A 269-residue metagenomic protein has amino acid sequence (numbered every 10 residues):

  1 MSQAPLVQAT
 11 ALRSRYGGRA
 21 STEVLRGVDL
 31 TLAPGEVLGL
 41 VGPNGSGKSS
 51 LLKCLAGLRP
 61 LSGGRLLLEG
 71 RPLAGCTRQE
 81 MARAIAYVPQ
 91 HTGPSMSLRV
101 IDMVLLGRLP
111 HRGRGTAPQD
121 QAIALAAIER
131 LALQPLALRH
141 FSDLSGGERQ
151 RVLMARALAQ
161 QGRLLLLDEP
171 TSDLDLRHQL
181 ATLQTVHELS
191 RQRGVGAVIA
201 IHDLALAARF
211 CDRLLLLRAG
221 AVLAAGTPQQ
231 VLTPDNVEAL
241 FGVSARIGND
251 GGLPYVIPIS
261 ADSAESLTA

Functional and structural regions predicted by a protein language model:
V41-P43: The feature captures the beta-strand-to-loop junction immediately N-terminal to the Walker
A56: Helix-to-loop junction immediately C-terminal to a conserved catalytic motif
G64-P72, M81: Conserved ABC transporter NBD signature motif
L105, P118-L136, Q161: Conserved ABC ATPase "signature" region
H140-L144, E148: Conserved ABC ATPase signature
L165-E169: Catalytic Walker B motif of ABC-type/P-loop ATPase nucleotide-binding domains
L240-A269: ABC ATPase nucleotide-binding domains
